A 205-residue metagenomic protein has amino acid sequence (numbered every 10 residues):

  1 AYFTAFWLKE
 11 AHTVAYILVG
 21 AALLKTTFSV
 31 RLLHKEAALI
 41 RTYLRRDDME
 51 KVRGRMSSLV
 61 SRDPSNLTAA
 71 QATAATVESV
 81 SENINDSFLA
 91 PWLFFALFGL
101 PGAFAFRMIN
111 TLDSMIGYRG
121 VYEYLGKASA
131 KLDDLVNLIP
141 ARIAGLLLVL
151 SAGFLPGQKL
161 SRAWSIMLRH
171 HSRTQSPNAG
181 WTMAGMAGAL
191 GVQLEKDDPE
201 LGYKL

Functional and structural regions predicted by a protein language model:
A1-F104, R119-L205: Hydrophobic alpha-helical transmembrane segments
M108, L112-I116: Active-site His/Glu-centered metal-binding helix of metallohydrolases
